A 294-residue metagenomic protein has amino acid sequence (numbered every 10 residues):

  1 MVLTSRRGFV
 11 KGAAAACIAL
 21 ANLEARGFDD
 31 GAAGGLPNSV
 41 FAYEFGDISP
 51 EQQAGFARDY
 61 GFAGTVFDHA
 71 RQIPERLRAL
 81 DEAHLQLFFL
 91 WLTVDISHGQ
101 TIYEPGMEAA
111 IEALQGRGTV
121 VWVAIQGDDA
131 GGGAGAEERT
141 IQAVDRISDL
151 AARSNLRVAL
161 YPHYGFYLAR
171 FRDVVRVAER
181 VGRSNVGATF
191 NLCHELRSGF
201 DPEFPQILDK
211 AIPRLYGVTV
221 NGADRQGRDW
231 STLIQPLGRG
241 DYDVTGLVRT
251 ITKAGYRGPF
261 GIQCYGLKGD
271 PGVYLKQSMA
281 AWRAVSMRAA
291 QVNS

Functional and structural regions predicted by a protein language model:
V2-T4, F9-A19, L23-A42, I48-G55 (+4 more regions): Histidine-acidic metal/acid-base catalytic patches
A14, H98-A188: Active-site acidic/histidine proton-transfer and metal-coordination neighborhood in alpha/beta enzyme cores
P37-I48, V94-I102, G132-G135: Active-site mouth loops of central-metabolism enzymes
E44, R71, T93-I96, I125-D129 (+4 more regions): Active-site-proximal loop/turn and secondary-structure-junction residues that shape catalytic pockets, frequently
E51-I73: Catalytic domains of carbohydrate-active enzymes, especially glycoside hydrolases
A63-G64, Q86, T119-V120, Y216 (+1 more regions): Short acidic/polar active-site loop segments enriched in Thr and Asp
E75-A109: Mid-chain, structured segments of secreted extracytoplasmic proteins
